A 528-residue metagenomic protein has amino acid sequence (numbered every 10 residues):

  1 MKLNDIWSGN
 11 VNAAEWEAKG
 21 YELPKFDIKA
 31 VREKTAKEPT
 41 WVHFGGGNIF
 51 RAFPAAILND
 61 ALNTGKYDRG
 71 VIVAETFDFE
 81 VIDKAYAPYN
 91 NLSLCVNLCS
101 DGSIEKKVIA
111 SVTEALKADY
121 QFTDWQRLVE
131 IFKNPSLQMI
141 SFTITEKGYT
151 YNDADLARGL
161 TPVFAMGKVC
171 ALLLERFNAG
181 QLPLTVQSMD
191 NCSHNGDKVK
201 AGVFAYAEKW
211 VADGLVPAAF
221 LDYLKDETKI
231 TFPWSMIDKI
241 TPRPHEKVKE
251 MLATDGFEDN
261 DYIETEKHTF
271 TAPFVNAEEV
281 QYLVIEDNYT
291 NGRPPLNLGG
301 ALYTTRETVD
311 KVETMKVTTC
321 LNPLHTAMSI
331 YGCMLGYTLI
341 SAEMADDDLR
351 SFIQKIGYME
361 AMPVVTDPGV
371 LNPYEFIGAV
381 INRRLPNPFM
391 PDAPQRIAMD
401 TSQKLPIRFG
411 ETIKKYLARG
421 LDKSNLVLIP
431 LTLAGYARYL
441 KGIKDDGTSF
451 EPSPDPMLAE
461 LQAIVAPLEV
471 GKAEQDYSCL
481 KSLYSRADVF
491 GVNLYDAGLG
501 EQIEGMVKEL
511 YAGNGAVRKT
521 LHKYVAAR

Functional and structural regions predicted by a protein language model:
M1-F44, N48-R528: Substrate/ligand-engaging "lid" and interaction regions
